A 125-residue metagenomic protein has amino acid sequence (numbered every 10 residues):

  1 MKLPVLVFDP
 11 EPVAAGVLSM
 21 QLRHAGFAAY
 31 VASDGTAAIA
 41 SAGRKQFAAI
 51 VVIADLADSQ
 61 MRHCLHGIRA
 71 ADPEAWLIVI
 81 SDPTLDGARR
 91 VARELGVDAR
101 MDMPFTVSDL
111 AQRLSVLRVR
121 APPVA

Functional and structural regions predicted by a protein language model:
P10, I80-T84, P104: Conserved active-site segment of CheY-like receiver
P12-Y30: Two-component/phosphorelay signaling modules centered on CheY-like receiver
V31-A49, I53: Acidic, metal-coordinating helix/loop segments flanking the phosphotransfer/catalytic sites of two-component signaling
S41-K45, G67-E74, L95: Conserved phosphotransfer cores of two-component systems
V52-I68: Conserved phosphotransfer microenvironments
H63, S81-R100: Alpha4 helix (beta4-alpha4-beta5 surface) of REC/receiver domains from two-component response regulators
G87, F105-S115: C-terminal output helix
S115-A125: The C-terminal output helix
